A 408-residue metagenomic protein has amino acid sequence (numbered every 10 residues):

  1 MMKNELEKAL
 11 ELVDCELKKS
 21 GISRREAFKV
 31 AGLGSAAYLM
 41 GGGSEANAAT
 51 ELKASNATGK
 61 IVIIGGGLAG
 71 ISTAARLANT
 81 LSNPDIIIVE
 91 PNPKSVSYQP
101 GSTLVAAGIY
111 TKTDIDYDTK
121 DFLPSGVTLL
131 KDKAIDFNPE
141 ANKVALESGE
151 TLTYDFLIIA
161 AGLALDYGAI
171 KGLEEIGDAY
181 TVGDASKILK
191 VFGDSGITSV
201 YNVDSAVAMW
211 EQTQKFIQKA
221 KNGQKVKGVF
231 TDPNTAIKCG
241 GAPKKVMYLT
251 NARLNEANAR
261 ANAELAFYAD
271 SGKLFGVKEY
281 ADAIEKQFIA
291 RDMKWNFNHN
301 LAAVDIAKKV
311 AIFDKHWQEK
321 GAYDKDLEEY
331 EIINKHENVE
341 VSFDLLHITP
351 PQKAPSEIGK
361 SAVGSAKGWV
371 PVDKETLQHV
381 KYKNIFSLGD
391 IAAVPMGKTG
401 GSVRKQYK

Functional and structural regions predicted by a protein language model:
M1-S23: N-terminal secretory signal peptides
M2-L10, T50-T128, N234-K278: Beta1-alpha1 glycine-rich phosphate/pyrophosphate-binding loop at the start of Rossmann-like nucleotide-binding domains
S20-A36, G41-T58, L130-K245, R253-N258 (+1 more regions): FAD-binding core/adjacent interface of flavoenzyme oxidoreductases
A48-L52, N56, P395-K408: Mid-to-C-terminal Rossmann-like scaffold of FAD/NAD(P)H-dependent oxidoreductases
N83, S125-D136, N251-K367: A Rossmann-like FAD-binding core segment of flavoenzymes
T103-A107, I176, A283-I284, D314: Short, hinge-like loop/turn segments at secondary-structure boundaries
E175-N222, V339-K405: FAD-site-proximal beta/loop scaffold in flavoenzymes
